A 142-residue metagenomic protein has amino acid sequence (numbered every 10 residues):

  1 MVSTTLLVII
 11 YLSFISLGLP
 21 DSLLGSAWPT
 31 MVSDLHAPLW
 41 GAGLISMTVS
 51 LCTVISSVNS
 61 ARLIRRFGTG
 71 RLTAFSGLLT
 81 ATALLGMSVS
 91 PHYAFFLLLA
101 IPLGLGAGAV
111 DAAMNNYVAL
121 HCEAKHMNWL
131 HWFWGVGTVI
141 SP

Functional and structural regions predicted by a protein language model:
T5-M31, A37: Extracytoplasmic
I9-I10, H92-A100: Short hydrophobic/alpha-helical segments at membrane-entry points of transmembrane helices in Major Facilitator
S22, V49-V58, V139: Residue-level signature of mid-helix packing/kink "hotspots" within the transmembrane helices of 12-pass Major
H36, G68, V89-A94: Helix-breaking motifs and short loop linkers at transmembrane-helix boundaries and internal kinks in secondary membrane
S56-T69: Helix-to-loop junctions at the C-terminal end of transmembrane segments in multipass secondary transporters
L78-P91: C-terminal ends and interior cores of transmembrane alpha-helices in multi-pass membrane transporters/permeases
G108-C122: Intracellular juxtamembrane helix-capping segments at the cytosolic ends of symmetry-related transmembrane helices
K125-P142: Glycine-rich segments within core transmembrane alpha-helices of 12-TM secondary carriers
